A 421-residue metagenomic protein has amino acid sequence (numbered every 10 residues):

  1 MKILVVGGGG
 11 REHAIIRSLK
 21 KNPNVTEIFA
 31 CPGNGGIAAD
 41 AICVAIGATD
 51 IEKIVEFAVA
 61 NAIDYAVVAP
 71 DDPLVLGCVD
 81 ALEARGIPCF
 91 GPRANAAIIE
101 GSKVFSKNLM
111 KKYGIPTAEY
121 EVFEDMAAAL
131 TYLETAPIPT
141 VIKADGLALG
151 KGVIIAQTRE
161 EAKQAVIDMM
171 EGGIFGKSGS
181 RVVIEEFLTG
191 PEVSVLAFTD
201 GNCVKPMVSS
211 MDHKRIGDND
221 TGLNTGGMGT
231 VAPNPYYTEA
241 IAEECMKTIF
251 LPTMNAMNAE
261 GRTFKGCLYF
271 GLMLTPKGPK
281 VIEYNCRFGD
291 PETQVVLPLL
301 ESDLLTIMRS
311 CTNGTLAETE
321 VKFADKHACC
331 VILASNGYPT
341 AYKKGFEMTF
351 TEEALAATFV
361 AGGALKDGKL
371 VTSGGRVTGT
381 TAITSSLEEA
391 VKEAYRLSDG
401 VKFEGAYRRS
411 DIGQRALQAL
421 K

Functional and structural regions predicted by a protein language model:
M1-A94: ATP-binding N-terminal substructure of ATP-dependent carboxylate-amine bond-forming enzymes
L4-V5, E100-R181, P235, A240-L251: Active-site nucleotide/adenylate-binding loops and adjacent lid/helix of ATP-dependent enzymes
K21, G36-A38, A60, F90 (+13 more regions): Solvent-exposed alpha-helices and their adjacent loops that cap or buttress functional pockets in soluble metabolic
A38-A41, V55-E56, I98-V104, G217-D218: Short, charged, surface-exposed secondary-structure boundary motifs
G152, A156-T293: Internal nucleotide-binding/catalytic subdomain
M246-L268, N285-L355: Active-site "cap" helix and flanking loop/linker of ATP-utilizing ligase/carboxylase catalytic domains
S310-K421: Peripheral (often C-terminal) accessory segments that flank ATP-dependent C-N-forming ligase machineries
